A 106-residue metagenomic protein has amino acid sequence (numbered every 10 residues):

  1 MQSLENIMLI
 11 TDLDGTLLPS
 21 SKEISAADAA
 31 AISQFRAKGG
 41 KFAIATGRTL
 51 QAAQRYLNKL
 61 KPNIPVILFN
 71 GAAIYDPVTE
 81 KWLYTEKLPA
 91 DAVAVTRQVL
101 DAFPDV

Functional and structural regions predicted by a protein language model:
M1-Q2, L60: Solvent-exposed alpha-helices and their adjacent loops that cap or buttress functional pockets in soluble metabolic
Q2-S3, D101: Short solvent-exposed loop/turn micro-motifs enriched in small/polar/acidic residues
S3-N6, A29: Short, small/polar residue-rich loop motifs at catalytic or cofactor-binding pockets
E5-K22, T96: Asp-based phosphoryl-transfer active-site loop
E23-V106: Active-site phosphate-binding/coordination module
